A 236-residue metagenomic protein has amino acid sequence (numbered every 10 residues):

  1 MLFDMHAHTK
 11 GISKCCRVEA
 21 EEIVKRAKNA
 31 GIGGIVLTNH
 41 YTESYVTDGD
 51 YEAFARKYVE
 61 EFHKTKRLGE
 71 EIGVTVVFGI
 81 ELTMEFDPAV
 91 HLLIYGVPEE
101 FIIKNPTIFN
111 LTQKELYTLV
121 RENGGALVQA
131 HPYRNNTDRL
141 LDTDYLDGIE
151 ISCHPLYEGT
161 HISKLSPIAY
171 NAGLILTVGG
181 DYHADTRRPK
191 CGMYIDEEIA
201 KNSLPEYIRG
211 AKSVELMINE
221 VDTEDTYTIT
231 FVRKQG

Functional and structural regions predicted by a protein language model:
M1-F78, T83-E85, N135, T143-D144 (+1 more regions): An N-terminally biased module of ancient metal coordination in phosphate/nucleic-acid-related enzymes
M1-M5, T9, E19-K25, F86-E100 (+1 more regions): Charged catalytic cores and adjacent phosphate/nucleic-acid-binding surfaces used for phosphate/nucleic-acid chemistry
L2, K28, K66-E70, T112-V128 (+1 more regions): Surface-exposed amphipathic alpha-helices with a cationic face
G11-C15, F54-A55, I103-T107, L127-Q129 (+1 more regions): Short, flexible loop segments at the rims of nucleotide/cofactor-binding pockets, characterized by
V36-L37, V128-Q129, E150: Conserved beta-strand positions in the central sheet of alpha/beta enzyme cores
G79-E81, A130, G179: Conserved beta-strand termini and adjacent loop/short-helix elements that scaffold enzyme active sites in alpha/beta
V90-G124: Binuclear metal-dependent hydrolase catalytic cores centered on His/Asp/Glu-rich metal-binding motifs
